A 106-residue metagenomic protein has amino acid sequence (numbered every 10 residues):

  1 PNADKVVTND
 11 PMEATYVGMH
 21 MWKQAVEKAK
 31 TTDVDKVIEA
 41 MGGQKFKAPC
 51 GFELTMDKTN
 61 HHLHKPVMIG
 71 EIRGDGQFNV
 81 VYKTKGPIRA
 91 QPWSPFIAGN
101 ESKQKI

Functional and structural regions predicted by a protein language model:
P1-I106: Extracytosolic ligand-binding ectodomains
